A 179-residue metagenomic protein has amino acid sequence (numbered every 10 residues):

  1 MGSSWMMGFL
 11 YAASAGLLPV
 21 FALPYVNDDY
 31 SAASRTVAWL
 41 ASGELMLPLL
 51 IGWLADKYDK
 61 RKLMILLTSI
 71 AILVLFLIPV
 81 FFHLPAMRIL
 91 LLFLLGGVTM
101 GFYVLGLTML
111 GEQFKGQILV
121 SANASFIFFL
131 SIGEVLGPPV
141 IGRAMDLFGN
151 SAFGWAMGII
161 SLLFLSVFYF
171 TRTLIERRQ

Functional and structural regions predicted by a protein language model:
M1-A13, F93-G97: Pair of pore-lining "gating" transmembrane helices in MFS-fold secondary transporters
G16-A32: Short amphipathic helix-loop junctions that connect adjacent transmembrane helices in Major Facilitator Superfamily/SLC
R35-E44, F126, L130: Transmembrane alpha-helical segments of major facilitator superfamily
L47-D59, M145-D146: Helix-to-loop junctions at the C-terminal end of transmembrane segments in multipass secondary transporters
K62-L77, G158: Structural signature of the two symmetry-related core transmembrane helices
M100-F114: Intracellular juxtamembrane helix-capping segments at the cytosolic ends of symmetry-related transmembrane helices
G116-L147: A late C-terminal transmembrane helix in Major Facilitator Superfamily
R143-S161: A membrane-interface helix-boundary motif in multi-pass transporters
